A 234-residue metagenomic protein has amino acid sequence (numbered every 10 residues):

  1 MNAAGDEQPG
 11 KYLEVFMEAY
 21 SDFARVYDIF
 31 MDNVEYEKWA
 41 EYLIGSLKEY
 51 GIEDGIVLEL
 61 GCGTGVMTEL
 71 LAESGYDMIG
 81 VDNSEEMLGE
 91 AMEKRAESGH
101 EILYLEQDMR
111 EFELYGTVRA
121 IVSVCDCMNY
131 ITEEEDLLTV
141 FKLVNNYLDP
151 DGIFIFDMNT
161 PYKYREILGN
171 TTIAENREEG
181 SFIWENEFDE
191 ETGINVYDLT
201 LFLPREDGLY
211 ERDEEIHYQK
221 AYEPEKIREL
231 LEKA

Functional and structural regions predicted by a protein language model:
Y12-E53: Conserved class I S-adenosyl-L-methionine
D54-G61: Conserved class I S-adenosyl-L-methionine
L58, V66-E111: Class I SAM-dependent methyltransferase SAM/SAH-binding core
E113-A120: A short acidic, Gly/Pro-enriched loop at the edge of an enzyme's catalytic core that lines a small-molecule cofactor
V124-D126: Residues lining the SAM
N129-I131: A short His-aromatic
L138-P150: A short glycine-rich, Lys/Arg-flanked "PGG" loop and its adjoining helix->strand segment in the class I
I155-L230: SAM-dependent methyltransferase
